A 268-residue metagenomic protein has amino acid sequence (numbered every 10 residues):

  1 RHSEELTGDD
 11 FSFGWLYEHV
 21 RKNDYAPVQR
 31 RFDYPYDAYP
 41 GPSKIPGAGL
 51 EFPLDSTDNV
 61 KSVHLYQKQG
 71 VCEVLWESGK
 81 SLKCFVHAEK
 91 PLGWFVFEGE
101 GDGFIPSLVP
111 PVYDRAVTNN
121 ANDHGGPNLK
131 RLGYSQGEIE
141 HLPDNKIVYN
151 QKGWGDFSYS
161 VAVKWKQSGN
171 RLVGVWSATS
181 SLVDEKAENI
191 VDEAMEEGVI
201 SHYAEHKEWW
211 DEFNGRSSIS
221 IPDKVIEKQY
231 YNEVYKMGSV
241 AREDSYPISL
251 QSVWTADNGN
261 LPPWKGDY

Functional and structural regions predicted by a protein language model:
R1-D267: Acidic/polar, glycine-enriched structural segments that form the non-catalytic walls/loops of the carbohydrate-binding
